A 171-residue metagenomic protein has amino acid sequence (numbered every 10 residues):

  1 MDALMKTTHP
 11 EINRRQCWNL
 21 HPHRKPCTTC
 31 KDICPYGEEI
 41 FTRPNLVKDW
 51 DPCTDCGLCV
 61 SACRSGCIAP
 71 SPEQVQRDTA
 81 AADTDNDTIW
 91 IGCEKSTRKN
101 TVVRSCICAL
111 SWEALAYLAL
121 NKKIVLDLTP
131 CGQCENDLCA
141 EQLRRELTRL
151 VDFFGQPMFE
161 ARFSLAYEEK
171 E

Functional and structural regions predicted by a protein language model:
M1-I33, G37, N86-N100, D137 (+1 more regions): Ferredoxin-type iron-sulfur electron-transfer modules and their immediate structural context
T8, K25-V47, L58-V75: Iron-sulfur cluster-binding cysteine motifs and their immediate structural context in ferredoxin-like electron-transfer
I12, P22-K25, T29, K48 (+3 more regions): Disulfide-bonded cysteine motifs in exported proteins
W50-D51, G57-E171: Iron-sulfur-associated redox domains of electron-transfer enzymes in respiratory and anaerobic energy metabolism
